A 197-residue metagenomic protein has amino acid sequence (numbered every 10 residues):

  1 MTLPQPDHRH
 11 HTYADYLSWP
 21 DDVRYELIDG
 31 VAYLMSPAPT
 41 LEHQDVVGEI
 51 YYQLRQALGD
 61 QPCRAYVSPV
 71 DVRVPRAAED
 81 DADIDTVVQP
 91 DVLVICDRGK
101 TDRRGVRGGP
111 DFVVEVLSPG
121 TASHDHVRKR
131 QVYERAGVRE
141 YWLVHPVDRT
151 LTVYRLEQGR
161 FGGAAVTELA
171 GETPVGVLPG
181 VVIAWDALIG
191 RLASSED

Functional and structural regions predicted by a protein language model:
M1-D197: Gly/Pro/Ser/Thr-rich low-complexity, intrinsically disordered segments predominantly at protein N-termini
